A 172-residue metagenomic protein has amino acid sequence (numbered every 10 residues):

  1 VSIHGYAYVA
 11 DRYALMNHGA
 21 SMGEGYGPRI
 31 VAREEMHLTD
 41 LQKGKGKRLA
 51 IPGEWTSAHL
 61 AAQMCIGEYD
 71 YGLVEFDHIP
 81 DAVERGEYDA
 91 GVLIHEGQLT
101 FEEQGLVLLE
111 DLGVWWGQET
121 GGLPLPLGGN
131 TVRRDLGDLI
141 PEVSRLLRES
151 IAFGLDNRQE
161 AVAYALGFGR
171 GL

Functional and structural regions predicted by a protein language model:
V1-E35: Glycine/small-residue-rich interface belts in oligomeric ring/scaffold proteins and their assembly partners
S2, W55-T56, S150: Short linear Ser/Thr-Pro motifs
Y8-R12, A62-Q63, T100-E103: Short loop/helix-cap segments at secondary-structure boundaries that form the rim of catalytic
A14, D70-G72, V107: Conserved beta-strand segments of alpha/beta enzyme cores
M22-D40, M64, G117-D135: Hydrophobic/proline-rich hinge and linker segments of small-molecule sensing/allosteric domains, predominantly
P28-D89, E96, A163: Bilobed "Venus flytrap"/periplasmic-binding protein-like clamshell domains and structurally analogous long
V74-A165: Pocket-lining segment of extracytoplasmic ligand-binding domains
G167-L172: Short glycine/proline-rich, acidic loop/turn segments that cap or connect secondary-structure elements
